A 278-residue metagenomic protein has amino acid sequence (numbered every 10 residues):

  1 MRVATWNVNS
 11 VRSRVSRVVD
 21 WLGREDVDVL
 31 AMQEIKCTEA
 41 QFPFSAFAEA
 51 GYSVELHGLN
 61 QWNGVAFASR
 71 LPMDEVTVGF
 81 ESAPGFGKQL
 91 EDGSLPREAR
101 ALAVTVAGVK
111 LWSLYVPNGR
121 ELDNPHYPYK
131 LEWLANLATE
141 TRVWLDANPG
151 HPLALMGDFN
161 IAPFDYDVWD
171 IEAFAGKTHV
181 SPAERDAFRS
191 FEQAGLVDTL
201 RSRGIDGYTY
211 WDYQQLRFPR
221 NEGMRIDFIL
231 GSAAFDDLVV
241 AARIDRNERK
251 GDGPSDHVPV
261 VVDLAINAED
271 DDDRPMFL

Functional and structural regions predicted by a protein language model:
M1-S10, G108-D123, H257: Active-site-proximal beta-strand elements of phosphoester/diester hydrolases
M1-V65, E269-L278: N-terminal, active-site-proximal structural segment of metallo-dependent hydrolase catalytic domains
V3-N7, L22-A40, L111, T141-D165 (+4 more regions): Active-site beta-strand/loop signature of hydrolases that rely on acidic residues for catalysis
I35-T38, F44-E121: Structured beta-strand-rich core segments of catalytic domains in phosphoester-bond hydrolases
A50-G51, W133-I226, P275-L278: Metal-dependent phosphoesterases centered on the DNase I-like endonuclease/exonuclease/phosphatase
Q61-V76, R217-L238, L264: Conserved beta strand-loop-helix elements of the APE1-like EEP
K110-Y129, D170-E184: Active-site-proximal loop/helix segment associated with metal-binding centers of metalloenzymes
R243-L278: Surface polyanion/phosphate-binding segment centered on an Asp-His-Pro turn
